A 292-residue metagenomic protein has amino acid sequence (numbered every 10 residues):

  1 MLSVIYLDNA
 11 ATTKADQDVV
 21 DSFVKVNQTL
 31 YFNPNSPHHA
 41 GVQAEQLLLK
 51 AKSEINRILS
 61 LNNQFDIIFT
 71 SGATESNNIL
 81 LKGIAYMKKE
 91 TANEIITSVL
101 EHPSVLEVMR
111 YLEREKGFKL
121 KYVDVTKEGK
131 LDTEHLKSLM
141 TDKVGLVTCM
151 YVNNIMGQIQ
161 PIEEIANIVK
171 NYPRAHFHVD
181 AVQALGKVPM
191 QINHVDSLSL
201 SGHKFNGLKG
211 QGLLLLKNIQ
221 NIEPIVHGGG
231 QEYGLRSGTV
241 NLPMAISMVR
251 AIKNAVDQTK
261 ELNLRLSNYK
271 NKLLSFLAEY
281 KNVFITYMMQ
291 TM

Functional and structural regions predicted by a protein language model:
M1-M292: Pyridoxal 5′-phosphate
